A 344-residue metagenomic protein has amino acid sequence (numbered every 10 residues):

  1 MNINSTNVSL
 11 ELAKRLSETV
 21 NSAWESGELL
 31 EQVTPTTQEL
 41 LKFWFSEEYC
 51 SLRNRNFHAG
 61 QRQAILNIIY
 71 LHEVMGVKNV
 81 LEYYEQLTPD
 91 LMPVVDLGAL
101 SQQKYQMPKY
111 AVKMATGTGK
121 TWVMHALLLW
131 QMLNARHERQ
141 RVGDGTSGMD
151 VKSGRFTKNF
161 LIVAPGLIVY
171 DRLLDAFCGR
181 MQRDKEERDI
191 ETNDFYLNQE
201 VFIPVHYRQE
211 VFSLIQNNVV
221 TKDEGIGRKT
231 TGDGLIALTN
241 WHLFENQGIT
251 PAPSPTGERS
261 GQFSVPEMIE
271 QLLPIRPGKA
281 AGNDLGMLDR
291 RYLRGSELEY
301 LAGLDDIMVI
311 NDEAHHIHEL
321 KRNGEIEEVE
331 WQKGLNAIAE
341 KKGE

Functional and structural regions predicted by a protein language model:
M1-E344: RecA-like P-loop NTPase motor core of helicase/translocase proteins
